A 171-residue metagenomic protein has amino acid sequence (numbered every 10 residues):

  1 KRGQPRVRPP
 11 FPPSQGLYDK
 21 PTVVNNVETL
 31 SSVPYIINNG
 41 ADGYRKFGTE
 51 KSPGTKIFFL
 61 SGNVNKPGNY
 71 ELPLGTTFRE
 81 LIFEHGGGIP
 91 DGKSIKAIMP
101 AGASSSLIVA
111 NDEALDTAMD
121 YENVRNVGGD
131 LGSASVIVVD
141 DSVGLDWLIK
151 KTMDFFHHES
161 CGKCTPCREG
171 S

Functional and structural regions predicted by a protein language model:
K1, I89-V127: Terminal amphipathic helices with adjacent charged low-complexity linkers/tails
K1-L74, G86: Hydrophobic alpha-helical positions that pack around
K1-R2, R8, L115-S171: Ferredoxin-type iron-sulfur electron-transfer modules in oxidoreductases and energy-metabolism complexes
P13, L17-T29, S94, D130 (+2 more regions): Intrinsic disorder at enzyme termini
N26-I36, G43, K56, L60 (+7 more regions): General structural feature for long, well-ordered alpha-helical segments within catalytic domains of soluble enzymes
G43-T55, P90-P100, K163-C167: Flexible, glycine/charged-enriched surface loops at secondary-structure junctions
F58, Y70, I98, V136-I137: Well-ordered beta-strand positions enriched in small/hydrophobic/aromatic, beta-favoring residues
L74-P90: Short amphipathic, charge-patterned alpha-helical segments
